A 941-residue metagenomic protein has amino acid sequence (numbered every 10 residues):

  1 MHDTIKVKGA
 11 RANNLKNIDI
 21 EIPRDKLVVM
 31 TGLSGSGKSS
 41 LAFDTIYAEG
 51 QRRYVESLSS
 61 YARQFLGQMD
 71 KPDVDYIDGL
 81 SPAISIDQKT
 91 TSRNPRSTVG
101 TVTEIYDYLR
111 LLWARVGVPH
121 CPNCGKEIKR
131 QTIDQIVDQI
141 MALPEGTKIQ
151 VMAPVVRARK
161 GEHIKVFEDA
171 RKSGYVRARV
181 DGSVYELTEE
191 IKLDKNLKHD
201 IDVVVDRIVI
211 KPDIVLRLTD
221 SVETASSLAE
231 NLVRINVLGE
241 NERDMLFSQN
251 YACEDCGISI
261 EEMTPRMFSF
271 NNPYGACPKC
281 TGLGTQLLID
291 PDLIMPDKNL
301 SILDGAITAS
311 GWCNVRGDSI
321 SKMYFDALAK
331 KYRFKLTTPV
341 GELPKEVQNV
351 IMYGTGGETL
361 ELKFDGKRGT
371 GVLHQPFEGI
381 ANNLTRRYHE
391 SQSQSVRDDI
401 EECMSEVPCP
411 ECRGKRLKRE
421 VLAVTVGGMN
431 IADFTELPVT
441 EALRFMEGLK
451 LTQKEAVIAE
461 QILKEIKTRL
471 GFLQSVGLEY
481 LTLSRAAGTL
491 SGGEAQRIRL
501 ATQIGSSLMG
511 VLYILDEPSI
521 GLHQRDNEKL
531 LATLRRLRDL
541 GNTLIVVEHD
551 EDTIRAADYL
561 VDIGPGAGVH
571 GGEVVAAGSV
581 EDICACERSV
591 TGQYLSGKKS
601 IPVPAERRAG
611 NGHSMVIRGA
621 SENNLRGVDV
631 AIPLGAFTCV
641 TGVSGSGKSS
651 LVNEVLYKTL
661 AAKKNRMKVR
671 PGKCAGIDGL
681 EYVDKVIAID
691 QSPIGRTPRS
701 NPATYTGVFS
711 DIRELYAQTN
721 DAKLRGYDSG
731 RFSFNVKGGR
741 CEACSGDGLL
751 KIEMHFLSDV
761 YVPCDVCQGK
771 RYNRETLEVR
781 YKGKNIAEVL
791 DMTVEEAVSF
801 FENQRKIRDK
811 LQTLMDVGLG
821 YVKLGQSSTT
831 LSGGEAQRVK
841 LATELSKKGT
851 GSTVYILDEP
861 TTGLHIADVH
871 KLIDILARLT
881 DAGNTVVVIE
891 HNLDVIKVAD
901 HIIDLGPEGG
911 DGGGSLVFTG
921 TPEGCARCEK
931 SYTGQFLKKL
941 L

Functional and structural regions predicted by a protein language model:
M1-L941: Conserved phosphate-binding elements of NTP-dependent enzyme cores
